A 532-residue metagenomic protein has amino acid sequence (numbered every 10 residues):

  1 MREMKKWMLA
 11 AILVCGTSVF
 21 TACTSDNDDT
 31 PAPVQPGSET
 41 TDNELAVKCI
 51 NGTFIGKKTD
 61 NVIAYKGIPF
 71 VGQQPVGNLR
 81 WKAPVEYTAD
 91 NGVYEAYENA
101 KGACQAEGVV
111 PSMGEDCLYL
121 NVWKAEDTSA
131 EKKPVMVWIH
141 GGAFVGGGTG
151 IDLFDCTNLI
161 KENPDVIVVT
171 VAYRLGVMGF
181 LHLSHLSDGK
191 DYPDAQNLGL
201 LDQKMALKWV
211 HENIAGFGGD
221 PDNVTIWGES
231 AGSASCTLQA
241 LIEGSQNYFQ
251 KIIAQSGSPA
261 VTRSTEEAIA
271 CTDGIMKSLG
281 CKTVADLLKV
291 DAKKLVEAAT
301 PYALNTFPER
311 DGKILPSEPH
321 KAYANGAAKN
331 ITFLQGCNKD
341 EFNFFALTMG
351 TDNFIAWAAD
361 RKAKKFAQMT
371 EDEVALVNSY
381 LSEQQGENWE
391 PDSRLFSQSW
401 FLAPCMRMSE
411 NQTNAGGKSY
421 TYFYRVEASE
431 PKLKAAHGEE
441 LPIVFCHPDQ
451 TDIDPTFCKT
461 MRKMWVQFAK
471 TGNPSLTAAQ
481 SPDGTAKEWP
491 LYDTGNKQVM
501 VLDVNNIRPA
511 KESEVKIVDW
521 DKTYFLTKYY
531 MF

Functional and structural regions predicted by a protein language model:
S18-A22: C-terminal motif of bacterial Sec signal peptides marking the signal peptidase cleavage site
D26-L186, K190-D194, D454-M461, T471-A478 (+3 more regions): Non-catalytic accessory segments of hydrolases
A106-E107, M205, E212, Q246 (+2 more regions): Substrate-access "cap/lid" subdomains that shape and gate the entrance to catalytic or ligand-binding pockets
C117, H182, Y192-A215, A270: Alpha/beta-hydrolase active-site loop
G141, L198-D202, S230-S233: Active-site loop->helix "elbow" adjoining a glycine-rich segment at hydrolase catalytic centers
F217-E229: Alpha/beta-hydrolase fold nucleophile elbow
S233-S245: Short glycine-enriched nucleophile-adjacent loop and the immediately C-terminal alpha-helix near the catalytic center
L402-F532: Mobile gating loops/cap/lid regions near enzyme active sites that modulate substrate access
